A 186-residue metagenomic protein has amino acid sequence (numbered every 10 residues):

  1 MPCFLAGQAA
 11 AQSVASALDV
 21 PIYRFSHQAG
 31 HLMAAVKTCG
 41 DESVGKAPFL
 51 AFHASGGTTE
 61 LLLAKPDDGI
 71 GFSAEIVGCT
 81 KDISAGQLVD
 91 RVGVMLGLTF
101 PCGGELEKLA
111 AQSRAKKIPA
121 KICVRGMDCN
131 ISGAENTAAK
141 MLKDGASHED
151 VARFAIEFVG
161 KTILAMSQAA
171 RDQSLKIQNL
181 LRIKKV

Functional and structural regions predicted by a protein language model:
M1-Q12, S16: Short beta-strand-loop/turn "lid" adjacent to the catalytic site in phosphate-handling enzymes
C3, A34-K37, L62-P66: Short acidic, glycine/serine/threonine-rich loops at helix termini
A17-P21: A short helix->loop->beta-strand "cap" motif at the edges of active sites that frequently abuts
I22-H27, I83: General beta-strand structural signal in soluble alpha/beta enzymes
F25-L50: Conserved phosphate-binding catalytic cores of ATP/NTP-utilizing and phosphoryl-transfer enzymes
G45-A47, F52-A54, E60-E149: A short helix-loop
R125-S132, T137-I177, L181-K184: Adenine-nucleotide phosphate-binding core of ATP-dependent small-molecule kinases
